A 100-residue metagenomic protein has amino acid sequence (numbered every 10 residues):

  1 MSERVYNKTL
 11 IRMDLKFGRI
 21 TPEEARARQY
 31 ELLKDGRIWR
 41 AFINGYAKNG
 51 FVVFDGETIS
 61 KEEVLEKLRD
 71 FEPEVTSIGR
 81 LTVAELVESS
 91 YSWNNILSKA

Functional and structural regions predicted by a protein language model:
S2-I20: Short glycine-/aliphatic-rich beta-strand segments at the starts of folded cytosolic domains
D14-G36: Short amphipathic alpha-helix segments
R28-A47, E74, I78: Short acidic amphipathic segments
Y46-F54: Short glycine/threonine-rich beta-strand-turn micro-motifs
F54-K61: Helix N-cap motif at beta-to-alpha junctions
D70-S89: Conserved short beta-strand edge segments in small beta-sheet-based binding/regulatory domains
E85-A100: Short, low-order "capping/linker" segments at domain edges
